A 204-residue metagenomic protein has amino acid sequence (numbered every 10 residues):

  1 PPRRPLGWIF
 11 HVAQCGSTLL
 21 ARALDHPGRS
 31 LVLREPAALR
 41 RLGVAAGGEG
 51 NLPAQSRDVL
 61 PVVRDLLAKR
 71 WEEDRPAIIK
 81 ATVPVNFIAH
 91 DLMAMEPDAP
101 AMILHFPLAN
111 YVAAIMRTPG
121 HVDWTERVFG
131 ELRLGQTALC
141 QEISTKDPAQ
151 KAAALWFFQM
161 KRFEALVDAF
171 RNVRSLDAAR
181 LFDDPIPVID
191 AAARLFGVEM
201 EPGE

Functional and structural regions predicted by a protein language model:
P1-L66: PAPS-dependent sulfotransferase catalytic core
P2-R3, W71, E142, R171: Generic signal for short, ordered secondary-structure residues within or immediately flanking folded domains
G7-I9, E72-I79, A99-M102, V173-R174: Generic beta-sheet signal
Q14-C15, I78, H105, F182: Alpha-helical architecture
P27, E73, A169-F170: Structured helix-beta-strand junction loops
R41-E49, V83-P202: PAPS-dependent sulfotransferase catalytic domain
D58-A81, M95-E96: Intrinsically disordered, low-complexity, charge-dense segments enriched in Lys/Arg and Glu/Asp interspersed
